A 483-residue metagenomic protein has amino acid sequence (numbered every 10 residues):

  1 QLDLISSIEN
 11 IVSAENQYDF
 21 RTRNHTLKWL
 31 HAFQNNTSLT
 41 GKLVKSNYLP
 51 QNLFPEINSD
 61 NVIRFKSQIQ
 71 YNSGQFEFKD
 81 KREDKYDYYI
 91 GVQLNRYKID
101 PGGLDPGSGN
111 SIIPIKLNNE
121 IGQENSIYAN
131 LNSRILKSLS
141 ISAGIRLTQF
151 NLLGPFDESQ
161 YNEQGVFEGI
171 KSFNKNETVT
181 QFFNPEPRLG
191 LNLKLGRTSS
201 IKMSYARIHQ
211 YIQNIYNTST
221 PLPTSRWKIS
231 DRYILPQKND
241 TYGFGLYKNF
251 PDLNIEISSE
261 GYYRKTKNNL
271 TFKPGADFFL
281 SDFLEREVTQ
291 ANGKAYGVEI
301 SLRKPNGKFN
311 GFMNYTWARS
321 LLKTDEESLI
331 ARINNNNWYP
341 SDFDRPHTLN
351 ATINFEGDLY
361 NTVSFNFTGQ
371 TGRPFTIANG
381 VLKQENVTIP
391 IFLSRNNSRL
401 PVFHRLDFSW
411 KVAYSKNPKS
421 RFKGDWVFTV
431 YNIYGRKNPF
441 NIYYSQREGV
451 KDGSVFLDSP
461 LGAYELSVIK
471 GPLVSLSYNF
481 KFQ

Functional and structural regions predicted by a protein language model:
Q1-K98, E256-S258: Outer-membrane beta-barrel domain signature, strongest for Gram-negative TonB-dependent receptors and also present
L2-L4, L49-Q51, K98-G109, N151-G165 (+6 more regions): Surface-exposed extracellular loop regions of Gram-negative outer-membrane beta-barrel proteins, predominantly
E9-N16, N24-K28, I57-K66, S73 (+10 more regions): Extracellular loop and loop/strand-boundary signature of outer-membrane beta-barrel proteins
A32-S38, K81-D87, S138, G196-T198 (+5 more regions): Short loop/turn motifs that connect adjacent beta-strands in outer-membrane beta-barrel proteins
S67, Y71-E77, K116, E120 (+8 more regions): Outer membrane beta-barrel strand-and-loop segments of large Gram-negative receptors, especially TonB-dependent
Y89-G196, E327-L329: Signature of Gram-negative outer-membrane beta-barrel scaffolds
Y262-K265, L284-N379, N479: Gram-negative outer-membrane beta-barrel transporters
Y360, T368-N386, F403-R405, K411-Q483: C-terminal beta-signal and adjacent terminal beta-strands/loops of Gram-negative outer-membrane beta-barrel proteins
